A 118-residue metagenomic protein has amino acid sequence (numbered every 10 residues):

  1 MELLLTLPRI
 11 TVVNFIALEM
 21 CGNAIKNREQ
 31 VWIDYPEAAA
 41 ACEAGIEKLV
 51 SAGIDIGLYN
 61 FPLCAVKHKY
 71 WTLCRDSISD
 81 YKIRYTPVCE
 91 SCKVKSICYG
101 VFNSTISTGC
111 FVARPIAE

Functional and structural regions predicted by a protein language model:
M1-Y70: Radical SAM enzyme [4Fe-4S]-AdoMet core and its adjacent flexible, acidic and glycine-rich loops/tails across
K67-E118: Flexible mid-to-C-terminal extensions adjoining Fe-S/redox cofactors in radical SAM and related proteins
